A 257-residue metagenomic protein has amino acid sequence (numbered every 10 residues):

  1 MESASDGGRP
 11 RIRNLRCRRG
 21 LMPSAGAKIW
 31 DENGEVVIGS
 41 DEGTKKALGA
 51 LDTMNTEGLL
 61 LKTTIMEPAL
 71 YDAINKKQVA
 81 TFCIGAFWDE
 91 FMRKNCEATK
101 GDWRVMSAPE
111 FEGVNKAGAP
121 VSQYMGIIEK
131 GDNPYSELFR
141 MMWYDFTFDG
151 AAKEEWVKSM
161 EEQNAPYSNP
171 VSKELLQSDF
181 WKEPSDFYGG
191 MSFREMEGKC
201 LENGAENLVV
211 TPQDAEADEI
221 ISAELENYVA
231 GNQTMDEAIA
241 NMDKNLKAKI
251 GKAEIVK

Functional and structural regions predicted by a protein language model:
M1-R11, F148-E161, A248-K257: Bilobed periplasmic-binding protein-like "clamshell/Venus-flytrap" ligand-binding domains
M1-V36, G43, V79: Extracytoplasmic/periplasmic solute-binding protein
N33-T64: Glycine-centered hinge/linker elements that transmit conformational signals in sensory and ligand-binding systems
K62-K76: Short helix-initiation/N-cap motifs at beta->coil->alpha
E67, I84-E90, V121-Q123: Beta->alpha turn/N-cap motifs
K76-G85: Alpha-to-beta junction loops
M92-T99, G113-V121, M125-E219: C-terminal lobe and pocket-closing loops of periplasmic/extracytoplasmic Venus-flytrap solute-binding proteins
G101-E112: A structural supersecondary motif
